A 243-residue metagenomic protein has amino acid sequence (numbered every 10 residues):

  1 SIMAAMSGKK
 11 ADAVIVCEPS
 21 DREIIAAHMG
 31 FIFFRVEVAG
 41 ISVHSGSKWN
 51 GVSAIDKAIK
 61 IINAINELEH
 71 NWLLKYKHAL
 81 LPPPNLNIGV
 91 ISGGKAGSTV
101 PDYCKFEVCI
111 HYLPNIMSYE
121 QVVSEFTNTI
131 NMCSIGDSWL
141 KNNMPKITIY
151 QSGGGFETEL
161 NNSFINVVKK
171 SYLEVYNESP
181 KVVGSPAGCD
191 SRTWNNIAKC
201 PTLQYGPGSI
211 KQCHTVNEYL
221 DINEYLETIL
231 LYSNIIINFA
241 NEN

Functional and structural regions predicted by a protein language model:
S1-F33: Acidic/histidine-rich catalytic neighborhood of metal-dependent amide-processing enzymes
A26, F33-N243: Metal-dependent amide/peptide-bond hydrolase catalytic core, centered on the "pita-bread" metallohydrolase fold
